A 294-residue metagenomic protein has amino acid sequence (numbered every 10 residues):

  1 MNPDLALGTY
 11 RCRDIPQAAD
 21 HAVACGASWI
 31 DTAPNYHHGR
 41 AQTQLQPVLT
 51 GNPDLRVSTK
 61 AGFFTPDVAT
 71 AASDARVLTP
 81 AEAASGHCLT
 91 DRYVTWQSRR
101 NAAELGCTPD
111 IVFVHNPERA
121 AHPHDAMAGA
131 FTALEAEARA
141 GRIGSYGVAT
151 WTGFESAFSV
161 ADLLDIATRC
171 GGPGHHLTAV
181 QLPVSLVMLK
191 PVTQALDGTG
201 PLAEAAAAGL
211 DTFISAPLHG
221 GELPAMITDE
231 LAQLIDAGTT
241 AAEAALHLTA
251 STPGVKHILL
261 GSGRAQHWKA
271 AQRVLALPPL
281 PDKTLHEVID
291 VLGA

Functional and structural regions predicted by a protein language model:
M1-A72, R76, A133-A136, P217 (+2 more regions): N-terminal binding-site loop/beta-alpha segment at the start of enzyme catalytic domains that lines or forms
T9-P16, P34-H38, R99, D110 (+1 more regions): Beta/alpha (TIM)-barrel catalytic core signal, keyed to glycine-rich beta->alpha loops juxtaposed to Asp/Glu that bind
A22, L105, A138-G141: Hydrophobic pocket-lining residues that define ligand/cofactor binding sites across diverse proteins
A41, V94, M127: Conserved donor sugar-nucleotide recognition element shared by glycan-biosynthetic enzymes
D67-G86, I227-D229: Surface-exposed, active-site-proximal loop segments in enzymatic domains
A84-C88, A121-H124: Charge-dense, low-complexity intrinsically disordered segments
H87-W96: Glycine-rich anion/phosphate-binding loops
Q97, E104-L105: Conserved nucleotide-sugar donor-binding subdomain of glycosyltransferases
